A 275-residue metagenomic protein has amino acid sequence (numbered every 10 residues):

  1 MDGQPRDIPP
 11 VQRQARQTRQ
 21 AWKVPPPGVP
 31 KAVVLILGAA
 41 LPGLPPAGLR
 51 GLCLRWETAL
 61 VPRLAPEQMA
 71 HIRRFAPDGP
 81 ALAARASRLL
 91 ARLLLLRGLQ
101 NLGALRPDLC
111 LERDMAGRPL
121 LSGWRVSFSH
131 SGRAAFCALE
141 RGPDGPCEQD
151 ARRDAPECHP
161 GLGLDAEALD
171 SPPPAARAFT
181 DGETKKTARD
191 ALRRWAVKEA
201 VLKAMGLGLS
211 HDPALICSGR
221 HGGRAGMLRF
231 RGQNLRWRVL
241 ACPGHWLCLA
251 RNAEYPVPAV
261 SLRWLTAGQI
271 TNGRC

Functional and structural regions predicted by a protein language model:
D2-C275: Core catalytic alpha/beta fold that binds nucleotide/phospho-ligands
